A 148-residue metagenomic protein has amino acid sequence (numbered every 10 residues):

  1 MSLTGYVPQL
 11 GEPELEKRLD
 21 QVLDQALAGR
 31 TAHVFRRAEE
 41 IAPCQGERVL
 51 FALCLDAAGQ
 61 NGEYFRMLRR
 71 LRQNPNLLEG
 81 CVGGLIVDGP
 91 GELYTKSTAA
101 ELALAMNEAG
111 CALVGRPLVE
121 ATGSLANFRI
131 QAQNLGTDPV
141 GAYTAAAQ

Functional and structural regions predicted by a protein language model:
S2-R37, P43-Q148: FMN-binding flavodoxin-like domain, especially the glycine-rich phosphate-binding loop
